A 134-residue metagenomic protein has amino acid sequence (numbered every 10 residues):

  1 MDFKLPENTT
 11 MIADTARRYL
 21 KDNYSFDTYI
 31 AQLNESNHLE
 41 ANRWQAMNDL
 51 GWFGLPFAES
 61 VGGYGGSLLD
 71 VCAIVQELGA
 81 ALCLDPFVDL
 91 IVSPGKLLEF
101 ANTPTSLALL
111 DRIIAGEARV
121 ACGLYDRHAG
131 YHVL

Functional and structural regions predicted by a protein language model:
M1-N8: Intrinsic disorder at enzyme termini
T9-A16: Extended amphipathic alpha-helical segments enriched in small hydrophobics
F26-L134: Glycine-rich flavin
